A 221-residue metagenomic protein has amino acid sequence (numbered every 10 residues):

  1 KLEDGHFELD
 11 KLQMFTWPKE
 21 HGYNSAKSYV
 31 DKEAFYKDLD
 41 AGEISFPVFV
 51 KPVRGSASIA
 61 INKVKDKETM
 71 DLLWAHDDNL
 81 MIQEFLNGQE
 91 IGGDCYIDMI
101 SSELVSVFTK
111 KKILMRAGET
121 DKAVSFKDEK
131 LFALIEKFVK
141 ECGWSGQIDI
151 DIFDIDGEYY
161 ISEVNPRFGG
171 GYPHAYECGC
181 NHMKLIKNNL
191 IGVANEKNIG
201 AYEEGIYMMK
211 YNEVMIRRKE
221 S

Functional and structural regions predicted by a protein language model:
K1-L2: Short beta-strand elements of ligand-binding domains
G5-N87, M99-S101, E129-F132: Active-site nucleotide/adenylate-binding loops and adjacent lid/helix of ATP-dependent enzymes
F46, Q89, G146-I148: A generic structural signal for short beta-strands and their flanking turns/coil linkers
R54-S56, L114-A117, R167-G170: A short, flexible beta-alpha/helix-coil linker loop
N62-G143, F153-D154, E158-Y160: Phosphate-binding site of ATP-dependent enzymes
K127-S221: ATP-dependent carboxylate activation and anion-phosphoryl transfer catalytic cores that bind Mg-ATP to form
